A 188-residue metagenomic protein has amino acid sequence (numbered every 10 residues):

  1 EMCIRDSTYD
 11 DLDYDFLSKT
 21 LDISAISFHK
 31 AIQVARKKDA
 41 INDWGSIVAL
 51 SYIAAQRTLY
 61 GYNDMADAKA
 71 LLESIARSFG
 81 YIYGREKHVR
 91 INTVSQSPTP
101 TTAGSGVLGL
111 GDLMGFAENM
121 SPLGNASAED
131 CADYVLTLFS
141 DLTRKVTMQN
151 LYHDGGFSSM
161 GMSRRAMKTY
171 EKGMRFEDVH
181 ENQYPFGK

Functional and structural regions predicted by a protein language model:
E1-I4: Short, small-residue-biased leader/transition segments that mark boundaries at the very start of proteins
T8-Y14, T20, A40-R85, Q96-P100 (+2 more regions): Catalytic loop of short-chain dehydrogenase/reductase
L12-D13, D64-A68, G109-D112, M167-E171: Glycine-rich, phosphate-binding/catalytic loops in enzymes
D15, K38, R164-K188: Non-catalytic terminal and boundary segments that flank Rossmann-like NAD(P)-dependent oxidoreductase
I26, T93, G111-V146, L151-G155 (+1 more regions): C-terminal helical subdomain
S27-A35, D39, I75-A76, Y134 (+1 more regions): Hydrophobic positions on the long internal alpha-helix of Rossmann-like NAD(P)-dependent oxidoreductase domains
W44, H88-R90, V146-M148: Short, small/polar-rich loop/turn modules that mediate ligand/substrate recognition or access, typified
S97-G109, M162: Short beta-loop-alpha junction of Rossmann-like oxidoreductase domains
